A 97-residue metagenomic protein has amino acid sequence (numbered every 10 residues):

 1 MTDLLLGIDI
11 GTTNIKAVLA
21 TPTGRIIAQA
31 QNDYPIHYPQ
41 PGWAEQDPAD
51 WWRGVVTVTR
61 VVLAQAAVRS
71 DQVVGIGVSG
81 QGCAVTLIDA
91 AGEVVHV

Functional and structural regions predicted by a protein language model:
M1-V97: N-terminal glycine/serine-rich phosphate-binding loop of ATP-dependent small-molecule kinases, especially carbohydrate
